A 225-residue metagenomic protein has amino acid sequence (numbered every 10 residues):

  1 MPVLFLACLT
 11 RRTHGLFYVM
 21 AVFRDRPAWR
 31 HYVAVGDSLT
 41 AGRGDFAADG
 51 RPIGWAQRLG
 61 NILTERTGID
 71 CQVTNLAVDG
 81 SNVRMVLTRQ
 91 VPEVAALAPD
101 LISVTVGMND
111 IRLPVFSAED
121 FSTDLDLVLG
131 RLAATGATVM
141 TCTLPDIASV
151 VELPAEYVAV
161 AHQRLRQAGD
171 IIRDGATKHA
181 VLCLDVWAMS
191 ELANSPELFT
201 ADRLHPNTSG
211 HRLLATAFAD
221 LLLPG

Functional and structural regions predicted by a protein language model:
M1-F5: Extreme N-terminal basic, low-complexity initiation segments that serve as generic localization/processing leaders
A7-D79, V91-A98: Serine-esterase "nucleophile elbow" of acetyl-processing enzymes
R24-A28, I69, T88-G225: Alpha-helical cap/lid subdomain in secreted, periplasmic, or secretory-pathway luminal O-acyl-processing enzymes
P52-A56, V83, L165-A168: Conserved donor sugar-nucleotide recognition element shared by glycan-biosynthetic enzymes
A77, S81, V106-G107: Cell-envelope and extracellular/periplasmic
N82-V83, S117: Short loop/turn segments at beta->alpha junctions
